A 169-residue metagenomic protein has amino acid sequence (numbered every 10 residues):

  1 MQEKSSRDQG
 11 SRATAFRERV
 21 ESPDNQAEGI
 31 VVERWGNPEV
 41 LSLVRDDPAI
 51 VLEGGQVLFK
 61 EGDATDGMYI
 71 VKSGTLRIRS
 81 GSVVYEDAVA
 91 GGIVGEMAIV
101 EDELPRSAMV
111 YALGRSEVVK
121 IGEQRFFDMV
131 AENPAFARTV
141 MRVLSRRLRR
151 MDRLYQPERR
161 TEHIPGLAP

Functional and structural regions predicted by a protein language model:
M1-P169: Cytosolic regulatory regions built on CNB/CRP/Popeye-like sensor folds
